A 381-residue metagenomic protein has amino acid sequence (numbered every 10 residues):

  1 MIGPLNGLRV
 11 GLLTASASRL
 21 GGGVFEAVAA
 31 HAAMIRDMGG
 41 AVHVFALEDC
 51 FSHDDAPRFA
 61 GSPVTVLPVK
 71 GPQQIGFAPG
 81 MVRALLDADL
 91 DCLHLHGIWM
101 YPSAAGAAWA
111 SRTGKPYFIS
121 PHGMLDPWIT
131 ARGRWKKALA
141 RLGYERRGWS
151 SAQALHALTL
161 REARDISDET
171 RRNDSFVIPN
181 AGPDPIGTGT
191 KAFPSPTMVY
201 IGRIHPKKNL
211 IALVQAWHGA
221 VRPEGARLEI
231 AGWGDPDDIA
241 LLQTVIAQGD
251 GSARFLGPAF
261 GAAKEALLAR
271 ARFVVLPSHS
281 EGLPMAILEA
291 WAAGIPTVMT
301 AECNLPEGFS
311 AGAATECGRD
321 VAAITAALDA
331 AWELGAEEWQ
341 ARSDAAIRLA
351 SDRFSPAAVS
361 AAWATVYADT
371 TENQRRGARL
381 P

Functional and structural regions predicted by a protein language model:
L5, L13-G21, A27-G76, W233: N-terminal strand-loop element at the rim of the active site of nucleotide-sugar-dependent glycosyltransferases
V44-F51, I201, R227-L241, G257-A259: Glycosyltransferase donor-sugar binding loop
R112, K137-A154: Membrane-proximal helix-turn-helix segments that form the acceptor-binding/catalytic region of lipid-linked
H156, G182, T190-A220, E229: Conserved donor-binding/catalytic core segment of Leloir-type glycosyltransferases
R161, A181: Carbohydrate-associated surface elements
H279: Aromatic "clamp/platform" in nucleotide-sugar-dependent glycosyltransferases that forms part of the donor/acceptor
P296-T300: Short hydrophobic beta-strand element within catalytic cores of glycosyltransferases and related nucleotide-activated
A313-A322, A331-A336: Conserved acidic donor-binding segment of nucleotide-sugar-dependent glycosyltransferases
